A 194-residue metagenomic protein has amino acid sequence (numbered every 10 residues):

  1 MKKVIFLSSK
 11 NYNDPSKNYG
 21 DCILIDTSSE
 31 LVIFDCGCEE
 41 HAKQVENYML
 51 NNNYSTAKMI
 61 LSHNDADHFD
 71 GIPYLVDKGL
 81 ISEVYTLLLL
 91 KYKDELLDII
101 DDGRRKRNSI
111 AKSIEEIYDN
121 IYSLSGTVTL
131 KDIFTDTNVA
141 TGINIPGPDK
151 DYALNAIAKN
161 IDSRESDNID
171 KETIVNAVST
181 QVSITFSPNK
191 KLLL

Functional and structural regions predicted by a protein language model:
M1-F34, C38-I60: Hydrophobic secondary-structure signal with a strong preference for alpha-helical segments in membranes
M1-S9, S16, Y74-L194: Flexible, acidic/histidine-containing loops and adjacent segments that form or flank the divalent-metal
C38, A57, D65, K106 (+1 more regions): Alpha-helix initiation/capping motif
E40-K91: Active-site metal-binding motif and surrounding structural segment of the metallo-beta-lactamase
